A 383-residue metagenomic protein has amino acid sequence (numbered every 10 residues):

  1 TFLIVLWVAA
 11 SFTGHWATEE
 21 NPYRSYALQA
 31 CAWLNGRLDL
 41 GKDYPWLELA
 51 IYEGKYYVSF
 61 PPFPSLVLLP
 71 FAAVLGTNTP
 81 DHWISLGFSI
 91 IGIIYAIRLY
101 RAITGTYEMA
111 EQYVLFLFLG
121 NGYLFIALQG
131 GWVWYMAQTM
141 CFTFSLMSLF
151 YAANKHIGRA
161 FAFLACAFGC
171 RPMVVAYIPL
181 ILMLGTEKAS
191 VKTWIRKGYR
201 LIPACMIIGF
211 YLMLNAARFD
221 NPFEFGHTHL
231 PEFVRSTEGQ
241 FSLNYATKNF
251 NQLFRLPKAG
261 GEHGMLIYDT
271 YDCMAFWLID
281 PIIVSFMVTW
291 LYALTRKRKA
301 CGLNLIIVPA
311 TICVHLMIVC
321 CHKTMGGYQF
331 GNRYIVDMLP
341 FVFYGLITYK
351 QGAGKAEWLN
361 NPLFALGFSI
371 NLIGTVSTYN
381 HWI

Functional and structural regions predicted by a protein language model:
T1-I383: Membrane-proximal envelope and lipid/glycan-remodeling enzymes
